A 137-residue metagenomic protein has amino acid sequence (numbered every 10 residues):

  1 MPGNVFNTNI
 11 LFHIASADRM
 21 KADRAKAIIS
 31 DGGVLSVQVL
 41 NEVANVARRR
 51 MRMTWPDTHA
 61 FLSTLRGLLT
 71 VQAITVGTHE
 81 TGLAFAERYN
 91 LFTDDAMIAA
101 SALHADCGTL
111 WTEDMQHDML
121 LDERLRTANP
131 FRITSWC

Functional and structural regions predicted by a protein language model:
M1-G3, A99-C137: Acidic, PIN/NYN-like endoribonuclease modules and their adjacent C-terminal/linker elements
M1-S36, R50-A60, W136-C137: Short, well-structured N-terminal submotif of metal-dependent ribonuclease cores
N7, E42, D95, D114: Acidic active-site catalytic centers that drive phospho-/nucleotidyl reactions and related ester hydrolyses
L11-F12, V43, H117-D118: Short, active-site-adjacent cap segments at secondary-structure transitions
V34, Q38-L40, T112: Substrate-recognition element of Asp-dependent hydrolases with the DxDx(T/V) motif
E42-T70: Active-site-proximal, substrate-binding regions of enzyme catalytic domains and RNA-binding/basic surfaces
T70-E113: Active-site neighborhoods of divalent-metal-dependent phosphate/nucleic-acid chemistry enzymes
